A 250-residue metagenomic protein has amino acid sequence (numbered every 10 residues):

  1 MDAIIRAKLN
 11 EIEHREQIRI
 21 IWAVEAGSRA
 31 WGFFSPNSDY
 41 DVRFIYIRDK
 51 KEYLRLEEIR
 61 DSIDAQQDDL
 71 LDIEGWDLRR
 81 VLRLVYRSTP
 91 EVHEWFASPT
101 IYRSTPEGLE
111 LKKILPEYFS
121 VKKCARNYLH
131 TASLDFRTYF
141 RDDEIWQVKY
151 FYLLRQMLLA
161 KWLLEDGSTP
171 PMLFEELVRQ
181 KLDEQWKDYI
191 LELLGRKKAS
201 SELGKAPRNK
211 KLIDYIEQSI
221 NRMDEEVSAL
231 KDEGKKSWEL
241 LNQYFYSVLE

Functional and structural regions predicted by a protein language model:
M1, D49, D77, S120 (+2 more regions): General structural signal for secondary-structure boundaries
M1-I20, V24-N37, R43-W95: Metal-dependent nucleotidyltransferase catalytic core
Q17, D166, D183, L249-E250: Glycine-centered secondary-structure boundary/capping sites
Y46, D68, E107-L111, R179: Alpha-helix boundary/capping detector
L82-V121: Glycogenin-like
K113-S237: Conserved nucleotidyltransferase catalytic core and NTase-mimicking acidic/glycine-rich helix/loop elements in nucleic
D232-E250: Acidic, carboxylate-rich catalytic segments that either coordinate divalent cations
